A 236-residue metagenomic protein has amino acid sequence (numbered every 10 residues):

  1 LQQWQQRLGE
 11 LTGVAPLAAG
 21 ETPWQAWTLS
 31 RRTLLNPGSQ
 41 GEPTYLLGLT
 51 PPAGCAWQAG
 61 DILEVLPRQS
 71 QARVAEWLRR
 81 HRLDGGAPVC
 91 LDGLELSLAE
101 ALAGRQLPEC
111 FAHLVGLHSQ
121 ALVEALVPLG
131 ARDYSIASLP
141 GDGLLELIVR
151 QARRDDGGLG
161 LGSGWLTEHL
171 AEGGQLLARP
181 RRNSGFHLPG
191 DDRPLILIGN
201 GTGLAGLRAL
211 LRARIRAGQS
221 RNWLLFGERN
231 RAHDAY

Functional and structural regions predicted by a protein language model:
L1-Y236: FNR-like FAD-binding dehydrogenase module
